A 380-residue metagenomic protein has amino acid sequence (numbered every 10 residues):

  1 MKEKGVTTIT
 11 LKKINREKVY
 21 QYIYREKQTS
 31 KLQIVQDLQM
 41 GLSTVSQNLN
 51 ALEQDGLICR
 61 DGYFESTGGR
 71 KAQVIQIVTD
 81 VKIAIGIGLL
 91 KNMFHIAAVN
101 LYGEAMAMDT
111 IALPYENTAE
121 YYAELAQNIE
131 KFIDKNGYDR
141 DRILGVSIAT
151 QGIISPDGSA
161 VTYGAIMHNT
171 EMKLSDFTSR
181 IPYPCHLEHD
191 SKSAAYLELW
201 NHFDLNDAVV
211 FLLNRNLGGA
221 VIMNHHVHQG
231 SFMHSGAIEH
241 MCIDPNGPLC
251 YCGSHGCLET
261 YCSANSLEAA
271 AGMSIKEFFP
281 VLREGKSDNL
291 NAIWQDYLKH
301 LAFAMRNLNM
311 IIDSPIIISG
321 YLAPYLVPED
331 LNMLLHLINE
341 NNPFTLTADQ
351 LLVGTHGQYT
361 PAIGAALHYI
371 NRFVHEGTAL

Functional and structural regions predicted by a protein language model:
M1-G69, Q76-A112, E116-D139, H202 (+1 more regions): ATP-binding/phosphotransfer module of carbohydrate and carboxylate kinases, centering on a glycine-rich
S66, G152-P156, S193-A195, G218-G219 (+3 more regions): Short, active-site-adjacent cap segments at secondary-structure transitions
G68-K71, R215: Short acidic/glycine-enriched loop/turn segments that link adjacent beta-strands
A84-G88, I143-S147, A208-L212, G218-A220: Short glycine-aspartate micro-motif
A98, I153-I154, V221, C242: Hydrophobic beta-strand positions
L101-Y102, P156-D157, M223-N224, P245: Short, ordered coil/turn segments that flank beta-strands lining enzyme active or ligand-binding pockets
A105, D109-D207, V327-E340: Glycine-rich phosphate-binding loop and adjoining helix at the ATP-binding site of ATP-dependent phosphoryl-transfer
M108-T110, S175, P182-D288: Glycine/GP-enriched mid-protein hinge/lid loop-to-helix segment characteristic of carbohydrate kinases
